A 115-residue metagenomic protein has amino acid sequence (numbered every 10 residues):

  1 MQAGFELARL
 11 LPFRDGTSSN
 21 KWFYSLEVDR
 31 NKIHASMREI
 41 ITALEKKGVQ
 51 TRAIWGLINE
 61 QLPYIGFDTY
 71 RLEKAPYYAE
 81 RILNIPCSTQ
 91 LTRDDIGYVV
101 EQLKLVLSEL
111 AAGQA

Functional and structural regions predicted by a protein language model:
M1-A115: PLP-dependent aminotransferase class I/II
